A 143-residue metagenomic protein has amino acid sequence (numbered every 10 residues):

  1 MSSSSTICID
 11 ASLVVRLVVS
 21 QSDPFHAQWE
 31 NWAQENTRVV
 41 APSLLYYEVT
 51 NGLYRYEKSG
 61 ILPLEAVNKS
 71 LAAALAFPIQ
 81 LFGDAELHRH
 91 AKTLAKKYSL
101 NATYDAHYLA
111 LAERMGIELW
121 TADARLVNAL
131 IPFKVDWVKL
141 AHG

Functional and structural regions predicted by a protein language model:
M1-L44, Y56-N68, G143: Short, well-structured N-terminal submotif of metal-dependent ribonuclease cores
M1-T6, L109-G143: Acidic, PIN/NYN-like endoribonuclease modules and their adjacent C-terminal/linker elements
S2-S3, I79-A122: Active-site neighborhoods of divalent-metal-dependent phosphate/nucleic-acid chemistry enzymes
L13-V14, L45, L87, H107-Y108 (+1 more regions): Alpha-helix capping/helix-boundary segments
R16-V18, G52, A129: Residues that scaffold the ATP/ADP-binding catalytic core of kinase and kinase-like folds
L44, T50-F82, L87-H90: Active-site-proximal, substrate-binding regions of enzyme catalytic domains and RNA-binding/basic surfaces
